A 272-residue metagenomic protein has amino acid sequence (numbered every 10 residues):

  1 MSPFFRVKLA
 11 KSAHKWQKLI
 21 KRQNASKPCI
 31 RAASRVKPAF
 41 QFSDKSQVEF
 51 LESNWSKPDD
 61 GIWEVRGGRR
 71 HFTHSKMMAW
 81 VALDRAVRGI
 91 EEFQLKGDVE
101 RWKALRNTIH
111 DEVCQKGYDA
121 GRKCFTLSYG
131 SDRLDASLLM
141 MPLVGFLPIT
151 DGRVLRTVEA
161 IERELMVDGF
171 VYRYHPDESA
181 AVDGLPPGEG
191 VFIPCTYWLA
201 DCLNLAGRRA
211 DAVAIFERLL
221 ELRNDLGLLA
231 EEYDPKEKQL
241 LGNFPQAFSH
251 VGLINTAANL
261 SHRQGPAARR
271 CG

Functional and structural regions predicted by a protein language model:
M1, K27-C29, R35-V113, D135-M140 (+1 more regions): The feature captures the catalytic groove of carbohydrate-active enzymes
M1, K45-G61, N107-F192, A214-G265 (+1 more regions): Extended glycan-interaction surfaces of carbohydrate-active proteins
S2-A32: Cationic, amphipathic, low-complexity segments that mediate targeting or membrane/lipid association
V7-A10, Q23, A33-A39, E164 (+2 more regions): Compositionally biased, intrinsically disordered low-complexity segments
N24-R35, M78-L95, L139-T150, Y197-D211 (+2 more regions): Well-ordered alpha-helical scaffold segments within catalytic/enzyme domains
